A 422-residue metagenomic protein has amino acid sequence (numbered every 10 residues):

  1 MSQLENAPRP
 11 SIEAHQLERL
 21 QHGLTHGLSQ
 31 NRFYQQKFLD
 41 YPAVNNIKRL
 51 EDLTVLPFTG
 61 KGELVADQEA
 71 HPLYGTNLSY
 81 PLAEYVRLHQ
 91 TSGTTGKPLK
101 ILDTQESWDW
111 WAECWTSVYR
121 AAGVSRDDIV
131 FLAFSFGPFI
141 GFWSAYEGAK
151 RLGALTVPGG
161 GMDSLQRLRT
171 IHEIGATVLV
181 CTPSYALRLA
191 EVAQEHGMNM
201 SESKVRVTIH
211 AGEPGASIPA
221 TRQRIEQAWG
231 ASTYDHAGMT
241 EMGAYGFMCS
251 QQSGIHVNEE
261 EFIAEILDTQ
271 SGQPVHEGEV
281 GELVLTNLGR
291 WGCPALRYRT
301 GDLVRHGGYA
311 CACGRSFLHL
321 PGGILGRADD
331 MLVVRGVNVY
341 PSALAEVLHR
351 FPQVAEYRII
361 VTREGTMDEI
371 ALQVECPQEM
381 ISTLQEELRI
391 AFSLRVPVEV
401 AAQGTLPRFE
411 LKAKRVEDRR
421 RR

Functional and structural regions predicted by a protein language model:
M1-Q90, G96-E113, S117-A121, R126 (+6 more regions): Nucleotide 5′-phosphate-binding alpha/beta core
S2, A14, T59-Y234, M242 (+1 more regions): Active-site phosphate/ATP/adenylate-binding loop shared across adenylate-forming ligases
E18, I174, S203, Y298 (+1 more regions): Structured loop/turn residues at beta-strand edges in well-structured enzyme cores
I129-L132, V284, Q373: Short, well-ordered beta-strand segments
T156, T233, A264, Y357-I359 (+1 more regions): Generic structural signal for residues in well-ordered beta-strands
G159, H236-G238, L267, T362 (+1 more regions): Conserved beta-strand termini and adjacent loop/short-helix elements that scaffold enzyme active sites in alpha/beta
L179, L288-L394, F409-L411: AMP-binding/adenylate-forming catalytic core of the ANL superfamily
H210, A216-S217, T221-A310: Conserved AMP-binding/adenylate-forming
